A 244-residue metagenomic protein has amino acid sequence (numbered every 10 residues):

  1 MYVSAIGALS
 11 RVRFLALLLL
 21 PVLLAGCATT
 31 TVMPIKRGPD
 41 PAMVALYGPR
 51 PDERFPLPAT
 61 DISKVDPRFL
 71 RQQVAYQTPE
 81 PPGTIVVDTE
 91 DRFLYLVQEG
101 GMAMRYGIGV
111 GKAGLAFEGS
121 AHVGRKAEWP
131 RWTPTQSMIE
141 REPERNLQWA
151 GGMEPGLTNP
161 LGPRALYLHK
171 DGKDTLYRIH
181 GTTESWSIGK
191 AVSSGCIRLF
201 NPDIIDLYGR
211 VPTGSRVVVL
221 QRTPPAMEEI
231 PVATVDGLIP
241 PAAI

Functional and structural regions predicted by a protein language model:
Y2-I197, N201-I244: N-terminal pre-domains immediately preceding structured catalytic cores
